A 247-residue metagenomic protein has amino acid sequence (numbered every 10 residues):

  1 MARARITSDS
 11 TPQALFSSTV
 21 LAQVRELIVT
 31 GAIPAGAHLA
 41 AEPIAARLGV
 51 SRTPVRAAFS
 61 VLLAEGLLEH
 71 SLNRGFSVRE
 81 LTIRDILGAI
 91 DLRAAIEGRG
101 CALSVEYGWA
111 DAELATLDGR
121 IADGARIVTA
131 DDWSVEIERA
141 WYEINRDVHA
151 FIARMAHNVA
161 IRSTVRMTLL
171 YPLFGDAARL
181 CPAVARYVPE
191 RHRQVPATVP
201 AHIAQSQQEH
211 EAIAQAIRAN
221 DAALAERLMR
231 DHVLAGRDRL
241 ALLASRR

Functional and structural regions predicted by a protein language model:
M1-E106, L242-R247: Short linear motifs at protein or domain termini
S8, I83-L87, V105-A110, D132-E136 (+1 more regions): A ubiquitous short alpha-helical element
T19, I96, E143-I144, Q205-Q208: Alpha-helix N-cap/N′ positions at the starts of helices
D111-R186, R191, E209-A212, A216 (+1 more regions): Conserved amphipathic alpha-helical segments that form helical-bundle/coiled-coil interaction surfaces
A197-I213: Alpha-helix-centered segments that form part of catalytic cores
L234-A244: Short arginine-rich
